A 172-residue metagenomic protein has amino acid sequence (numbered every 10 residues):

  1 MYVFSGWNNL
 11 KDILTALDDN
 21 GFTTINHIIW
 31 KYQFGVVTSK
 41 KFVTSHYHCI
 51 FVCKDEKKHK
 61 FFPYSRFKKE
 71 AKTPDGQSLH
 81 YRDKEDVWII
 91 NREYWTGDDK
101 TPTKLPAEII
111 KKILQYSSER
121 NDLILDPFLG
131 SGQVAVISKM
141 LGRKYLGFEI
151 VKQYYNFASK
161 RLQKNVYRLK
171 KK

Functional and structural regions predicted by a protein language model:
M1-N156: Core catalytic lobe of class I
S159-K172: S-adenosyl-L-methionine
